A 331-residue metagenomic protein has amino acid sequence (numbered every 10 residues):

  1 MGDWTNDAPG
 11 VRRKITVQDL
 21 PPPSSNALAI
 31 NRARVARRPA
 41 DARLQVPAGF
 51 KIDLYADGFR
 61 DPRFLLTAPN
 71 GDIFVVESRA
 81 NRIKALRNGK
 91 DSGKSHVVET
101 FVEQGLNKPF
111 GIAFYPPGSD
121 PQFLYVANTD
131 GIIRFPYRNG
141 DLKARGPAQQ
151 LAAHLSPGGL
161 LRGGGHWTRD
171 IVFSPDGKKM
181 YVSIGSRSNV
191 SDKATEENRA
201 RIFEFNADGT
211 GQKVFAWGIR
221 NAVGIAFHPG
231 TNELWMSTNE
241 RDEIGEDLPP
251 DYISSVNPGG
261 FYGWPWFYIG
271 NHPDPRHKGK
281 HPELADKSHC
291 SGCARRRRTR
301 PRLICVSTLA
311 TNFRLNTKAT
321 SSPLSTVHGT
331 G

Functional and structural regions predicted by a protein language model:
M1-P47, S119-P121, I133, H166-T168 (+4 more regions): Beta-propeller domain segments
V46-D57, N88-G105, Y137-L161, T195-A226 (+1 more regions): Blade-edge beta-strand/turn elements of extracellular beta-propeller and related beta-sheet repeat scaffolds
A56, L66-T67, A113, V172 (+3 more regions): Conserved beta-strand position repeated across blades of beta-propeller domains
D61-F64, K108-F114, D170, N221-G224 (+1 more regions): Conserved beta-strand position repeated once per blade in WD40 beta-propeller domains
P62, N70-G71, P121, G177 (+2 more regions): Conserved loop/turn motif of beta-propeller repeat scaffolds
P109-Y137, L142-R145: Hydrophobic or amphipathic alpha-helical targeting/insertion segments
